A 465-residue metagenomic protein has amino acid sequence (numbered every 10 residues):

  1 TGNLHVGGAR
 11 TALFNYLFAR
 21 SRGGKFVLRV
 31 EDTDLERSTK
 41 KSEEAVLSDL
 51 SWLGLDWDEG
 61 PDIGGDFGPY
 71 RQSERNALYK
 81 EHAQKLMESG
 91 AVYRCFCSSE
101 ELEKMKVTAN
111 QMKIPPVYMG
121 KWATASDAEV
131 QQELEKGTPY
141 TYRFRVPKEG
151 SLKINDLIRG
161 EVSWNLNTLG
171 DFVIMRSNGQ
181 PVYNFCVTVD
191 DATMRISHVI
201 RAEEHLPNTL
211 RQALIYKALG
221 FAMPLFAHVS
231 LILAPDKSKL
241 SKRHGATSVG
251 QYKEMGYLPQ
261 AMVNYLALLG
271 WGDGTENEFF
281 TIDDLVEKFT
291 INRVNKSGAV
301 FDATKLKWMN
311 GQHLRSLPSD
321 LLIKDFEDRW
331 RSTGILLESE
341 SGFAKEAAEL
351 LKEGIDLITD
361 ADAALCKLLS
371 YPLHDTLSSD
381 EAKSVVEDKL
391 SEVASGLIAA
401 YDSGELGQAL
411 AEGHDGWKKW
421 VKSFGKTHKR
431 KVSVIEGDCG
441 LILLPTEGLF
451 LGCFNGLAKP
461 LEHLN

Functional and structural regions predicted by a protein language model:
T1, L28-D32, M194-V199, T247 (+1 more regions): Glycine- and acidic
T1-M112, P207-F221, A261: N-terminal Rossmann-like or analogous alpha/beta NTP/dinucleotide-binding catalytic cores that position adenine
A9, K40, A202-T209, R243-A246 (+1 more regions): Short, conserved loop/turn and helix-capping segments at secondary-structure boundaries that abut family-defining
R20, S51, M87-E88, K217 (+5 more regions): Short polybasic/polar patches that bind polyanions
L35, F221-T376, G448-N465: Catalytic adenosine-cofactor/nucleotide-binding cores of aminoacyl-tRNA synthetases and other
K85, Y93-R94, S98-H228, L233-L240 (+7 more regions): Active-site cores that bind ATP or allylic diphosphates and position pyrophosphate for catalysis
K324, S395, Y401, Q408-N465: Charged substrate- and nucleic-acid-binding regions of tRNA-handling and nucleotidyl-transfer enzymes, centered on
L369-S403: Internal anion-binding site segments
